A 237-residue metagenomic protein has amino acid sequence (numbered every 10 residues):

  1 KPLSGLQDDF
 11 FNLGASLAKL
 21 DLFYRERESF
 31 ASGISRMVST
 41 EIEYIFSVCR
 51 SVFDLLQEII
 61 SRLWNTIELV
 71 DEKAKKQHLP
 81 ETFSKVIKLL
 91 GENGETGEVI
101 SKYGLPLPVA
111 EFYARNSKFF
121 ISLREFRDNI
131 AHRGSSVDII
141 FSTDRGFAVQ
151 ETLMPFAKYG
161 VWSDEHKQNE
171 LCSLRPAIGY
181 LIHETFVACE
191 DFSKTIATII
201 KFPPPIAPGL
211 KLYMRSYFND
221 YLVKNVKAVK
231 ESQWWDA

Functional and structural regions predicted by a protein language model:
K1-D8, A15, S29-F46, Q57-A237: Acidic, Ser/Thr/Gly/Pro-rich intrinsically disordered interaction regions
L20-F23: Short N-terminal edge-element motif at the start of the domain
